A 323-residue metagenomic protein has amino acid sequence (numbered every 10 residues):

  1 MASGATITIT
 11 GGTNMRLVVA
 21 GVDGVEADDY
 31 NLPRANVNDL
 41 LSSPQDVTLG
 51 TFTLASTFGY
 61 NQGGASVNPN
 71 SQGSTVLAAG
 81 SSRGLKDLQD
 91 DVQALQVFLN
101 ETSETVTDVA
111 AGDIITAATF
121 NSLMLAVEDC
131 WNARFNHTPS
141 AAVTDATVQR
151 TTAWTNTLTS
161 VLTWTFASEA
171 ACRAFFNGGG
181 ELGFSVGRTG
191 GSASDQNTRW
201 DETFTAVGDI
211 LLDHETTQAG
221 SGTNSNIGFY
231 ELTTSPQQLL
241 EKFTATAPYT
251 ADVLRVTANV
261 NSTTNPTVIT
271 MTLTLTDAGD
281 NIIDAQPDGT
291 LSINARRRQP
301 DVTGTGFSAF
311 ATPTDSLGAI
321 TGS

Functional and structural regions predicted by a protein language model:
M1-T165, E169, G183-S185, T189-A193 (+2 more regions): Extracellular "spike/adhesin" assembly and maturation modules and analogous cytosolic coiled-coil scaffolds
C130-S323: Long, leucine/valine-rich, helix-dominated scaffolding and oligomerization segments
